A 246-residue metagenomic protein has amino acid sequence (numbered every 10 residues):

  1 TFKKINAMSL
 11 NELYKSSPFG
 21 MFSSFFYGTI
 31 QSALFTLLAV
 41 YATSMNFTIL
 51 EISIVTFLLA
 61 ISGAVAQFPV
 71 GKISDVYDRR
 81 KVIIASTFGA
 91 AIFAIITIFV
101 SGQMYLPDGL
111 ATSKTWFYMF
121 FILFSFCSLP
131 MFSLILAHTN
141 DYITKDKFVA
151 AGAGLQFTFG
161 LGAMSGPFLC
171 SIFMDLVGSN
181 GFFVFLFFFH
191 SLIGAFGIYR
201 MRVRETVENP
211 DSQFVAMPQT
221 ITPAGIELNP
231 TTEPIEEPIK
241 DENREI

Functional and structural regions predicted by a protein language model:
F2, R200-I246: Intrinsic disorder in cytosolic terminal tails and internal cytosolic loops of multi-pass membrane transporters
G20, Q31-T48, I52: Helix-loop boundary and gating motifs at the non-cytosolic
I49, I143-L155: Loop-to-transmembrane helix entry/capping segments in MFS-fold secondary transporters and related SLC/MFSD carriers
A66-D78, M174-D175: Helix-to-loop junctions at the C-terminal end of transmembrane segments in multipass secondary transporters
K81-I96, F187: Structural signature of the two symmetry-related core transmembrane helices
G89-G109: C-terminal ends and interior cores of transmembrane alpha-helices in multi-pass membrane transporters/permeases
L129-I143: Intracellular juxtamembrane helix-capping segments at the cytosolic ends of symmetry-related transmembrane helices
I172-H190: A membrane-interface helix-boundary motif in multi-pass transporters
